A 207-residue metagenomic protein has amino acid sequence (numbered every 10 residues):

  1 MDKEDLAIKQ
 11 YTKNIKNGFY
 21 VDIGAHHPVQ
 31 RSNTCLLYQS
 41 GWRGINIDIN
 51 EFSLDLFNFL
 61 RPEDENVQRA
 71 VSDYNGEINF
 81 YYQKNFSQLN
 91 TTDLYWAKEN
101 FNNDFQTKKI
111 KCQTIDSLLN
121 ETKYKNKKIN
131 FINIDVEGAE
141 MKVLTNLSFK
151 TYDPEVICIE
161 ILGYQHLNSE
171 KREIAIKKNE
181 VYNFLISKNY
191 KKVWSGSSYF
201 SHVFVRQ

Functional and structural regions predicted by a protein language model:
M1-Q207: Phosphate/nucleotide-binding beta-alpha loop and adjacent structural elements of enzyme active sites
